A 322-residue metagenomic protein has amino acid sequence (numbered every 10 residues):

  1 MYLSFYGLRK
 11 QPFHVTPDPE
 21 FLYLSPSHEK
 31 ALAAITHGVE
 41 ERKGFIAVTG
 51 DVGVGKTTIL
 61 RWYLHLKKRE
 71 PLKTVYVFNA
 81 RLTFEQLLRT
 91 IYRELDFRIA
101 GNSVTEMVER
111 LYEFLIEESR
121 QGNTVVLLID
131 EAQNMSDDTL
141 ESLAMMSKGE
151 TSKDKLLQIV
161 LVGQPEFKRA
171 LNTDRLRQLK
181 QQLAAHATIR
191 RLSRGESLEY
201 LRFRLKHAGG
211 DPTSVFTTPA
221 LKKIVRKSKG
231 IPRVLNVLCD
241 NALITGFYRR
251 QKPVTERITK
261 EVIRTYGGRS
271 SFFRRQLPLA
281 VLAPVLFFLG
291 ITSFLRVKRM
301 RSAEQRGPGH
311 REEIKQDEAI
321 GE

Functional and structural regions predicted by a protein language model:
M1-E41, G290-K298: A short, basic N-terminal segment
K10-F13, L72, T83-G101: Conserved NTP-binding/hydrolysis module of P-loop NTPases
K43-W62: Walker A/P-loop nucleotide-binding motif
A47, D51, E106-R110, M135-S142 (+1 more regions): Sensor-1/coupling segment of RecA-like P-loop NTPase cores
F78, A184-E196: Conserved AAA+ ATPase "SRH/arginine-finger" region at the nucleotide-binding site
T83-F84, I99-S142, T151-K155, S193-S197 (+2 more regions): Mid-core helix/loop region of P-loop NTP-binding domains shared across ATPases and GTPases
R93-L95, P165-E166, D174, G195-D211: Conserved AAA+ ATPase "sensor/coupling" helix adjacent to the nucleotide-binding pocket
L156, D211, T218-E322: C-terminal alpha-helical "lid" subdomain
